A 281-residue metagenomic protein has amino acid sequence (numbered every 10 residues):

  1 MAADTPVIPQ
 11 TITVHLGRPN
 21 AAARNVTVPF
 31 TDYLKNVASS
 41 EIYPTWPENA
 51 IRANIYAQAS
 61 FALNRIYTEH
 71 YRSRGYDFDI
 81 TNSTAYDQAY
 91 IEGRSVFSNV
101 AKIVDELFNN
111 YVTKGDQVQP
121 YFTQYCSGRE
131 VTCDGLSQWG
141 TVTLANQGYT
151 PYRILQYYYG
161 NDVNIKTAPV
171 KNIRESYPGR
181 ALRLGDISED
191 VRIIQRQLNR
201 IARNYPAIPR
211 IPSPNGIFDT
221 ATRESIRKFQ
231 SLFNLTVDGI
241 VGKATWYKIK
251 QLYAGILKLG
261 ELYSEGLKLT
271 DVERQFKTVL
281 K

Functional and structural regions predicted by a protein language model:
M1-K281: Conserved, single-site charged/polar hotspot
